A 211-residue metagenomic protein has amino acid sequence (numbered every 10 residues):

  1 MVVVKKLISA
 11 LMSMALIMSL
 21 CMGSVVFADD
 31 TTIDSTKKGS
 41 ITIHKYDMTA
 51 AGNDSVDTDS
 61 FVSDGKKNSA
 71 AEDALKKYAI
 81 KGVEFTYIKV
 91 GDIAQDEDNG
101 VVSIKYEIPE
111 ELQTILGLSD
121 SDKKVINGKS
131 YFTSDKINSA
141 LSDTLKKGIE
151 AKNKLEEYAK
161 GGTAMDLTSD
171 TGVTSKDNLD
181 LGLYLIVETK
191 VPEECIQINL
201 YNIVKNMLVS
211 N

Functional and structural regions predicted by a protein language model:
M1-N211: Solvent-exposed loop/turn and edge beta-strand elements of beta-rich ligand-binding domains
